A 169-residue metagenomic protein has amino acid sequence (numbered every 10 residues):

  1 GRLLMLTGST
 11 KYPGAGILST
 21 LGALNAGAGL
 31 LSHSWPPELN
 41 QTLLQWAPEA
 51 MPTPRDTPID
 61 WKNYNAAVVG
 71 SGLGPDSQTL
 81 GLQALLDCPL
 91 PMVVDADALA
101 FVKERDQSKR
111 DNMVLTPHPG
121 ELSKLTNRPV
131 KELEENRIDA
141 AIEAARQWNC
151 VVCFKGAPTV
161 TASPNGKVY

Functional and structural regions predicted by a protein language model:
G1-V93, A100-V114, P119-Y169: Small-residue (G/A/S/T)-rich helix-start motifs and N-terminal tracts that mark the onset
